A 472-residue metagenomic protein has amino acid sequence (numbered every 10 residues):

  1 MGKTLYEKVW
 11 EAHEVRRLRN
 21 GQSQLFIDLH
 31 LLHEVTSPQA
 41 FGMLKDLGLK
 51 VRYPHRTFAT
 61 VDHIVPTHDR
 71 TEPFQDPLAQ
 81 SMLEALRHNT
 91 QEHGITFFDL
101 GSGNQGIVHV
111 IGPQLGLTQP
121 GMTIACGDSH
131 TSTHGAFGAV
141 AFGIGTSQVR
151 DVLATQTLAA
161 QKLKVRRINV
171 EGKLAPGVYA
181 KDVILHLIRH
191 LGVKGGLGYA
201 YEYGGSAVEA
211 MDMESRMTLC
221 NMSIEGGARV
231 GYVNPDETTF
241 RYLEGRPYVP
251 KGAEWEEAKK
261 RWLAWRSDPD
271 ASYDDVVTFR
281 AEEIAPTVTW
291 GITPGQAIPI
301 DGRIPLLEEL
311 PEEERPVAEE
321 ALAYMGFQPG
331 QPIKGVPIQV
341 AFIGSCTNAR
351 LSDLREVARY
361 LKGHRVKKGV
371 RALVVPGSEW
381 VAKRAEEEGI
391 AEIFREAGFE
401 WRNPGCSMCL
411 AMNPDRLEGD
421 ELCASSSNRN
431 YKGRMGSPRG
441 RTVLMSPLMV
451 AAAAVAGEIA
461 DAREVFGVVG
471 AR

Functional and structural regions predicted by a protein language model:
M1-R472: Fe-S-dependent hydro-lyases/dehydratases of central metabolism
